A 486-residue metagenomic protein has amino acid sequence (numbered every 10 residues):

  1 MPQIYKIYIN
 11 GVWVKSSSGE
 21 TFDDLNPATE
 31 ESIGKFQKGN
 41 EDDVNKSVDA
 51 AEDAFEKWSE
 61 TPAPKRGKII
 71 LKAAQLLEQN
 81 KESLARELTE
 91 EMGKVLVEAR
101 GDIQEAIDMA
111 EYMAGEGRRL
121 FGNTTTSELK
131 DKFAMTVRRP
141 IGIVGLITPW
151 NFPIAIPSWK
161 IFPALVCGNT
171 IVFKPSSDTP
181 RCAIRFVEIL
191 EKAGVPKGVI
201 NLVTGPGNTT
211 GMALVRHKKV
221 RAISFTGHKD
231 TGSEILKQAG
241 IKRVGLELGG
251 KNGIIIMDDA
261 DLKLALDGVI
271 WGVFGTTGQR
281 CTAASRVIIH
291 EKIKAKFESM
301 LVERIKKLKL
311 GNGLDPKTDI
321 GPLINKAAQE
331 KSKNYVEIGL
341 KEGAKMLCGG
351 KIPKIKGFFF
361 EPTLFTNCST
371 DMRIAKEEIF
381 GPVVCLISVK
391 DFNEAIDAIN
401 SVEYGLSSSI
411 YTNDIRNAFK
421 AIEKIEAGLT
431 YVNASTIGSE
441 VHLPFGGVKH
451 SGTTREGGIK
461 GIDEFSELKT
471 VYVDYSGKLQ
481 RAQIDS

Functional and structural regions predicted by a protein language model:
M1-A28: Hydrophobic face of amphipathic alpha-helices that form TPR/SEL1-like repeat modules and related alpha-solenoid
T29-K35, V220, I255, K309 (+3 more regions): Conserved C-terminal structural/oligomerization subdomain of aldehyde/semialdehyde dehydrogenase
E30, R66, L88, A110 (+9 more regions): Residue-level signal for inorganic ion chemistry
I33-G39, D53-E60, L146, I254-I256 (+5 more regions): Short, well-ordered beta-strand elements within core beta-sheets of diverse protein domains
I33-L120, D131: Glycine-rich loop-to-alpha-helix module at the N-terminal edge of alpha/beta enzyme cores
G122-L264, V389: Rossmann-like NAD(P) dinucleotide-binding subdomain of oxidoreductase/dehydrogenase enzymes
T170-V172, M346, L429: A short hydrophobic/small-residue beta-strand
D230-S369, V432, Q480-R481, S486: ALDH superfamily catalytic-core signature
